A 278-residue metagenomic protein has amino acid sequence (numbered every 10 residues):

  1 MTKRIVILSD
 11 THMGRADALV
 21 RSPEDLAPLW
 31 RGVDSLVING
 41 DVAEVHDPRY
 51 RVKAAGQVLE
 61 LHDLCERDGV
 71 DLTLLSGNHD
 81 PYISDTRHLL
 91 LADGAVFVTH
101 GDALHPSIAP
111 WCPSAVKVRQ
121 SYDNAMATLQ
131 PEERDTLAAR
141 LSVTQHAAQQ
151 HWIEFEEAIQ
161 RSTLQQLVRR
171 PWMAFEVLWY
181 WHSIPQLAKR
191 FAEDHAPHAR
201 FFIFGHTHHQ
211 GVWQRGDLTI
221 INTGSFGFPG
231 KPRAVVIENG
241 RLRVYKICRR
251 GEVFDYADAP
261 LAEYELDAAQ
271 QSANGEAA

Functional and structural regions predicted by a protein language model:
T2-A95: Core catalytic region of metal-dependent phosphoesterases/phosphodiesterases, especially metallo-beta-lactamase-like
S9-H12, D41-A43, N78-D80, G101-A103 (+3 more regions): Active-site metal-binding loops of divalent metal-dependent hydrolases
R15, A55, C65, I221-A278: Long, positively charged, glycine-interspersed low-complexity recognition regions
E24-K53, H151-T163, R170-A199: N-terminal short leaders/motifs
Y50-R51, A55, D80-L90, V116-P131 (+1 more regions): Short secondary-structure transition/capping segments
L59-D63, H88-Q120, W181-Y245: Conserved beta-sheet core of the metallophosphoesterase superfamily
R87-V98, A125-L141, F254-L266: A short, terminal or domain-edge coil/loop segment
G101-L187: Active-site-proximal loop/helix segment associated with metal-binding centers of metalloenzymes
